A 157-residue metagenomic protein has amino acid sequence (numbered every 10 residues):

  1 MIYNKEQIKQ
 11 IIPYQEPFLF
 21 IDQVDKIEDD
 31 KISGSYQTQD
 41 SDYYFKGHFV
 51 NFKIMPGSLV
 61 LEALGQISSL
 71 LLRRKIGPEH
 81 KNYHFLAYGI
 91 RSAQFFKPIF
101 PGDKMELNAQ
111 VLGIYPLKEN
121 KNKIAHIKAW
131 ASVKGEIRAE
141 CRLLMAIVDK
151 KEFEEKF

Functional and structural regions predicted by a protein language model:
I2, S68-L112, R138, M145-V148: Hydrophobic beta-strand-centered segment that forms part of the acyl-chain substrate-binding groove
I2-I8: Short Pro/Gly-enriched beta-strand edge/turn motifs at strand-loop
I11-M55: Catalytic strand-loop segment that frames the active site of acyl-thioester-processing enzymes
I21, A87-I90, H126-I127, E140: Hydrophobic residues on conserved beta-strands that form the core of alpha/beta folds
V24, M55-H80: Active-site helix/loop of acyl-thioester processing domains in fatty-acid/polyketide metabolism, spanning hotdog-fold
K31-S33, I99-E106, Q110-F157: HotDog/MaoC-like acyl-thioester-processing domains
K53-I54, N82-Y88, K121-H126: Glycine-rich, flexible loop segments associated with nucleotide phosphate handling
